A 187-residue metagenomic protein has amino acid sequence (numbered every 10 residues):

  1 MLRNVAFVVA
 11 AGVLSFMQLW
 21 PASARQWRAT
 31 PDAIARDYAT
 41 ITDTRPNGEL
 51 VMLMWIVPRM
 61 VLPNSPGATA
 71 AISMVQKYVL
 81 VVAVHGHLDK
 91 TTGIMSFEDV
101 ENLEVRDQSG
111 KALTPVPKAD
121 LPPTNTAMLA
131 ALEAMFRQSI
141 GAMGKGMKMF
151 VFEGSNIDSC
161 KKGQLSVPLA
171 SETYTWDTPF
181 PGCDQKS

Functional and structural regions predicted by a protein language model:
M1-V9: Bacterial N-terminal signal peptides that target proteins for export
L2, F16, P21-A24: Generic N-terminal leader/processing signal
V8-M17: Bacterial N-terminal signal peptides
A22-S187: Conserved functional micro-motifs across diverse proteins
